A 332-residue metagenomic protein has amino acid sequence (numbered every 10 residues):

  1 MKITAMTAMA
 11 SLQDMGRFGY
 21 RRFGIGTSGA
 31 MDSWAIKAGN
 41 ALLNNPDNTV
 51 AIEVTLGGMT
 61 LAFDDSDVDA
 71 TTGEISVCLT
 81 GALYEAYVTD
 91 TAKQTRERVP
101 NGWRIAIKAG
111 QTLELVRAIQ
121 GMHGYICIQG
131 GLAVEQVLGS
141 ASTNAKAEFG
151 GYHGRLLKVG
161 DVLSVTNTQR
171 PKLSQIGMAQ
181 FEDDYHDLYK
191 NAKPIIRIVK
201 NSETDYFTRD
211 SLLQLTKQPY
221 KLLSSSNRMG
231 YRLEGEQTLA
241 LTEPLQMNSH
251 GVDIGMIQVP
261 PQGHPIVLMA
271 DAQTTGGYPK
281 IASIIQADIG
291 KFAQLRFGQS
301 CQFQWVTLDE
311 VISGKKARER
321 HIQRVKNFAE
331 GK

Functional and structural regions predicted by a protein language model:
M1-K332: Conserved "landmark" site that anchors the functional core of diverse proteins
